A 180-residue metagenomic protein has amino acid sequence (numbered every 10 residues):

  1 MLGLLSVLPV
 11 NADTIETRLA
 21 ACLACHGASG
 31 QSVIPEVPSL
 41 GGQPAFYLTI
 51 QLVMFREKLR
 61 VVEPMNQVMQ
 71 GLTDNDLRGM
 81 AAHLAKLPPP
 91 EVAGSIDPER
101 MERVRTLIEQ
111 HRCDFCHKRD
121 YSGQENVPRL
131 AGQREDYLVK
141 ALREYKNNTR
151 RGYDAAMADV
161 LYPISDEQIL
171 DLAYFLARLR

Functional and structural regions predicted by a protein language model:
M1-S6: Bacterial N-terminal signal peptides
N11-S29, V92, I96-R119, R134: Sequence/structural segment immediately N-terminal to covalent heme-attachment motifs in c-type and related
I15, G30-R60, N66-L72, R105 (+4 more regions): Gly/Gly-Pro-rich "capping" loops immediately C-terminal to redox-active cysteine motifs in periplasmic/lumenal
H26, R56, H117, K146 (+1 more regions): Protein kinase-like catalytic domain
Q70-V92, D136, Y162-R180: C-terminal capping alpha-helices of c-type cytochrome domains
V92, R150-G152: Conserved donor-nucleotide binding/catalytic region of nucleotide-linked donor-dependent transferases
